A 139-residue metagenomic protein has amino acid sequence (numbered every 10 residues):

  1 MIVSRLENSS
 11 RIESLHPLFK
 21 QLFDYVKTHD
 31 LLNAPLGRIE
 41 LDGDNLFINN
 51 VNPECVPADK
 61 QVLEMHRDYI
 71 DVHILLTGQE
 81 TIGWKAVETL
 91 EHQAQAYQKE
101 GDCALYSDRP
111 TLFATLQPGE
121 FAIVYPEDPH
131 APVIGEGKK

Functional and structural regions predicted by a protein language model:
I2-N49, K60-M65: A short, N-terminal "cap"/entry segment at the start of jelly-roll beta-barrel domains of the cupin/DSBH fold
G43, D59-D71, T89-Q93, R109-P110 (+1 more regions): A short beta-loop-beta micro-motif enriched in histidine and acidic residues
N45, Y69, Q79-T81, E120-F121 (+1 more regions): Structural motif
D68-I70, I74-W84, E88-L90, Y97-C103: Glycine- and acidic-residue-biased ligand/ion/polar-headgroup-sensing regions
K85-A86, V133-E136: A short secondary-structure junction signal
D102, Y106-T111: Acidic, glycine-rich flexible loop segments
A114-I134: Conserved metal-binding segment of the jelly-roll/cupin
